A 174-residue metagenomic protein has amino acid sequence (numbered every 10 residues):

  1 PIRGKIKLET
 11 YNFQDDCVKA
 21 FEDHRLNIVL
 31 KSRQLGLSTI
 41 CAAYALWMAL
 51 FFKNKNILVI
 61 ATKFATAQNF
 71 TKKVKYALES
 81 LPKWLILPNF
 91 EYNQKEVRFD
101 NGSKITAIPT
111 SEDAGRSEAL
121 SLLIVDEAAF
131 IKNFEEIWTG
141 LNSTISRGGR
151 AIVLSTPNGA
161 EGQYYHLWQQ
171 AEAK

Functional and structural regions predicted by a protein language model:
P1-K174: Phosphate/NTP-binding elements of NTP-utilizing enzymes
